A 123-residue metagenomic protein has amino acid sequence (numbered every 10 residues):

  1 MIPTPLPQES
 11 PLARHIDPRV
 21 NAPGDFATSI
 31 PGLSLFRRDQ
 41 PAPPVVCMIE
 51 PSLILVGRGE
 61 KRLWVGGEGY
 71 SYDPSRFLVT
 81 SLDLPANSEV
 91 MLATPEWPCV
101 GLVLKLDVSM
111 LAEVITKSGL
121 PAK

Functional and structural regions predicted by a protein language model:
M1-S29, L33-S34, A42-P43: A short, N-terminal "cap"/entry segment at the start of jelly-roll beta-barrel domains of the cupin/DSBH fold
F26-A122: N-terminal regulatory/effector-sensing and dimerization cores that precede helix-turn-helix DNA-binding domains
